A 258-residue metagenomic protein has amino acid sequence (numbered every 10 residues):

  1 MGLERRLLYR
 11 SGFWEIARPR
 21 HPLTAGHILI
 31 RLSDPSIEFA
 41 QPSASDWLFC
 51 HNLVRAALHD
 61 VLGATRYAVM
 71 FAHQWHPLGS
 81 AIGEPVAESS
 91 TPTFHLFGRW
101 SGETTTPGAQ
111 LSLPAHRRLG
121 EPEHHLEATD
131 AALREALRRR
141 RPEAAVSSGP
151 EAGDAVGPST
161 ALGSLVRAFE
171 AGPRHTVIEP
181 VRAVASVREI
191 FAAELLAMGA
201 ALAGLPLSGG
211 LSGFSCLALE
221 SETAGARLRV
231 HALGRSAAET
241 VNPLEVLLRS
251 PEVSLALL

Functional and structural regions predicted by a protein language model:
M1-L258: HIT superfamily nucleotide-processing domains
